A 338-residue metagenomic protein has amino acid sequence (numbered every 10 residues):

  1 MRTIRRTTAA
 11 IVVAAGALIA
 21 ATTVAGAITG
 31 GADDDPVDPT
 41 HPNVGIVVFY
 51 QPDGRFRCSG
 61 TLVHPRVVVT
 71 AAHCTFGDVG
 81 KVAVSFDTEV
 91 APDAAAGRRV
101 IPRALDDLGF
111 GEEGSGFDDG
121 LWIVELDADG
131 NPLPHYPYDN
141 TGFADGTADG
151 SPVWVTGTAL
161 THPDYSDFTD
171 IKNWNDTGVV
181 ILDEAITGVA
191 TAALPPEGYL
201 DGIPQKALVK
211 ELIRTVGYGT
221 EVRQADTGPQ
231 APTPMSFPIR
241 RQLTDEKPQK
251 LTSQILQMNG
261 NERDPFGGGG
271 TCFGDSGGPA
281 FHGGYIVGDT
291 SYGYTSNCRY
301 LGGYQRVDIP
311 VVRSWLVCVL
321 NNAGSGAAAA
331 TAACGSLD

Functional and structural regions predicted by a protein language model:
M1-A27: Secretory targeting and sorting signals
I19-P36, K81, A327-D338: C-terminal region of N-terminal signal peptides and the immediate post-cleavage residues of exported proteins
T29-T40, Y50-P52, V82-G188, G198-L200: Conserved catalytic-core segment of clan PA serine endopeptidases
T40-H41, R57, L62-F76, V82-P92 (+5 more regions): C-terminal subregion of chymotrypsin/trypsin-like serine protease catalytic domains
I46-V48: Short amphipathic beta-strand segments in non-cytosolic proteins
Y50-D53, R263-D264, G269-C272: Short loop/turn motifs at secondary-structure junctions and domain boundaries
T75, P163-Y165, G260-P265, S291-T295: Short, solvent-exposed aromatic-acidic interface loops
N173-G268, G302, I309-L316: Chymotrypsin/trypsin-fold serine protease catalytic domain
